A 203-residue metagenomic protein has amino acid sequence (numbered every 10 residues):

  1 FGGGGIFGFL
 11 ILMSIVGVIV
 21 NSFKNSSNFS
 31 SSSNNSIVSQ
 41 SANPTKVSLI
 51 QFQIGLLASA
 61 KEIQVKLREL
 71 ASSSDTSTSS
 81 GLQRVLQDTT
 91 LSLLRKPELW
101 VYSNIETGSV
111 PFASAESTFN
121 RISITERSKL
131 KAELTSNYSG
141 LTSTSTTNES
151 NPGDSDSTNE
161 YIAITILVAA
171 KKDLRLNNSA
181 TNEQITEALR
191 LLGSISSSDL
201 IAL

Functional and structural regions predicted by a protein language model:
F1-S30: Alpha-helical transmembrane anchor segments and their immediate juxtamembrane flanks, especially terminal single-pass
G4, L10-L12, S32, I122 (+2 more regions): Generic signature of intrinsically disordered, low-complexity segments enriched in small/polar residues
S27-S77: Acidic, serine/threonine- and proline-rich intrinsically disordered low-complexity regions
G55-L203: Structured extramembrane domains adjacent to transmembrane segments
